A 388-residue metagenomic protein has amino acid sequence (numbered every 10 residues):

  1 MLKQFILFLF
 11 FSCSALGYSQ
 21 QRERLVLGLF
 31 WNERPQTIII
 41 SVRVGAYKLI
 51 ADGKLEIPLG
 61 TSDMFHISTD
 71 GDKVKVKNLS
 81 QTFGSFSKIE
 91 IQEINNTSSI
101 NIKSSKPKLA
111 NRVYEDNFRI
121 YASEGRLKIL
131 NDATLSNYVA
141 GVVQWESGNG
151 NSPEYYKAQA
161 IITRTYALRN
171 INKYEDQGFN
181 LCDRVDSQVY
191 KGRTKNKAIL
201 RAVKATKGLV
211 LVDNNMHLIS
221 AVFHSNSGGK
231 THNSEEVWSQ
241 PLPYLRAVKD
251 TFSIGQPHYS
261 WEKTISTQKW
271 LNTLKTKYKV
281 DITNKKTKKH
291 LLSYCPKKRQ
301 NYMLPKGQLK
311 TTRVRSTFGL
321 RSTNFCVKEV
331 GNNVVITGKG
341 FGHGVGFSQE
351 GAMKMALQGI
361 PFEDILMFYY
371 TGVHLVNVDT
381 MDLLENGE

Functional and structural regions predicted by a protein language model:
L2-L9, L16-E388: Conserved, single-site charged/polar hotspot
